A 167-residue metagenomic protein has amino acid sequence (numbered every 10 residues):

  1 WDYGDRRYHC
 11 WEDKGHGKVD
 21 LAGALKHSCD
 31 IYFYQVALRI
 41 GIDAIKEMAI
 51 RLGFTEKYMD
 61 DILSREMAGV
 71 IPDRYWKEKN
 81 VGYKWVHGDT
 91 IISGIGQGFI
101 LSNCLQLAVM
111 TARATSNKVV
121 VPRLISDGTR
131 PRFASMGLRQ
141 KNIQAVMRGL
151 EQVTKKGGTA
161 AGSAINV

Functional and structural regions predicted by a protein language model:
W1-V167: Beta-lactam-recognizing serine transpeptidase/beta-lactamase-like catalytic domain environment
